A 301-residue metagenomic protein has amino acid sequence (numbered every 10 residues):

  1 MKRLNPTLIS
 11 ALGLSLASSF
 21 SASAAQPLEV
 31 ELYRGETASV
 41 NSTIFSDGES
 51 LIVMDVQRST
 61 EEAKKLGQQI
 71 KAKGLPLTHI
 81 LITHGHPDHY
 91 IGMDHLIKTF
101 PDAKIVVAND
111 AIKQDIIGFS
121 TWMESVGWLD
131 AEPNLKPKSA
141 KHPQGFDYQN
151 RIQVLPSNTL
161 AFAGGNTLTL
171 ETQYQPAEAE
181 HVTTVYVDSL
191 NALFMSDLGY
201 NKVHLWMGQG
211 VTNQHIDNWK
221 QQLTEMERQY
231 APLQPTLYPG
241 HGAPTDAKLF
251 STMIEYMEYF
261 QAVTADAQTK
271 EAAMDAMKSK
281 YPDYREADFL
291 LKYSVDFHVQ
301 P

Functional and structural regions predicted by a protein language model:
M1-I9: Bacterial N-terminal signal peptides that target proteins for export
S10-S19: Bacterial N-terminal signal peptides
A25-A72, T184-Y186, L190-D197: Conserved beta-strand hairpin/beta-sheet module of binuclear metal-dependent hydrolase folds, prominently
M54-Q57, T78-H86, V106-N109, L193-S196 (+1 more regions): Active-site neighborhood of phospho(di)ester-bond hydrolases with catalytic His/Asp-centered motifs
E61-V107: Active-site metal-binding motif and surrounding structural segment of the metallo-beta-lactamase
K113-Y174, A179-H181: Metallo-beta-lactamase
Y186, A192, D217-A272: Divalent-metal (often Zn2+) His-rich catalytic cores of metallo-beta-lactamase-fold enzymes
D266-P301: C-terminal regulatory/interaction regions
